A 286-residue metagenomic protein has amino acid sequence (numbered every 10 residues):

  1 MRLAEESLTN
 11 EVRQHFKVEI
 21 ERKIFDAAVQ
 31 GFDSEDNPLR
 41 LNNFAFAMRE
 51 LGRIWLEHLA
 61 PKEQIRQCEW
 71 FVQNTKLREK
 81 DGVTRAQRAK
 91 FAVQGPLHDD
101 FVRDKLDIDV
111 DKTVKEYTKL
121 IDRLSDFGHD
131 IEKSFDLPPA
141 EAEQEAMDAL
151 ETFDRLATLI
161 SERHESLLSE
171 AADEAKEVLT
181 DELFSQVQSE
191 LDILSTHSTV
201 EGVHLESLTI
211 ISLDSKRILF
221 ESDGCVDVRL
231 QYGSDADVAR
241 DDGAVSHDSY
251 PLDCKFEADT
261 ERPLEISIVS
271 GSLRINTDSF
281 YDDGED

Functional and structural regions predicted by a protein language model:
M1-N42: Charged alpha-helical initiation segments
A28-D36, H58, K62-R66, F127-F135: Secondary-structure edge/capping motif, primarily at the C-terminal ends of alpha-helices and the immediately following
V29, R40-E63: Short, hydrophobic, well-ordered secondary-structure elements
G52, W70-I108: Flexible secondary-structure boundary motifs
E63-N74, L167-L168: Short, glycine/acidic-rich hinge or "gate" loops at secondary-structure transitions that mediate conformational
Q94-L120, L208-L213: Short, mixed-charge amphipathic alpha-helical segments
V110-I160: Charge-enriched, short contiguous segments at helix-coil
E151-D286: Cystatin/cathelin-like cysteine-protease inhibitor module
